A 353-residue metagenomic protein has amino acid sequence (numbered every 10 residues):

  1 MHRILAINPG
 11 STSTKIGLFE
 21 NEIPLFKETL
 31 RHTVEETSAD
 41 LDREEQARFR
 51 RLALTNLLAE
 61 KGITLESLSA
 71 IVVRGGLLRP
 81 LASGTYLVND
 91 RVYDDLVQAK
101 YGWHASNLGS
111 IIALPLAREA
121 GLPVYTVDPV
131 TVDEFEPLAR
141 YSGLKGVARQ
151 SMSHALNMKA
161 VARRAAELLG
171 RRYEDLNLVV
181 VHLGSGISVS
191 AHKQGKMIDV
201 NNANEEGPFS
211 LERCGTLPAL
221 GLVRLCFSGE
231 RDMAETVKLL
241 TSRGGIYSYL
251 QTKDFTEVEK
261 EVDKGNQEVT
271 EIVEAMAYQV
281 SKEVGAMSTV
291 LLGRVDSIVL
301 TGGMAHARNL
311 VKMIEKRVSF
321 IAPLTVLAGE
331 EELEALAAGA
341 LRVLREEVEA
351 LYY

Functional and structural regions predicted by a protein language model:
H2-I7, S67-V72, L178-H182: Short glycine-aspartate micro-motif
I4-E45: Short glycine-rich, Thr/Ser-proximal phosphate-binding strand/loop in the N-terminal lobe of ATP-dependent enzymes
N56-S69, L168-R172, V284-D296: Phosphate/pyrophosphate-binding loops at sites that engage ATP/ADP/AMP, CoA/4′-phosphopantetheine, polyphosphate
L58-A105, P123, T131-G143: Short beta-strand-loop/turn "lid" adjacent to the catalytic site in phosphate-handling enzymes
L108-P115, T126, D133, Y141 (+5 more regions): Glycine-rich phosphate-binding loop plus the immediately following alpha-helix
K238-G293: Adenine-nucleotide phosphate-binding core of ATP-dependent small-molecule kinases
V295-I314: Glycine-rich phosphate-binding loops at beta-strand->alpha-helix junctions
A305-H306, T325-Y353: Glycine-rich phosphate-binding/hydrolytic loop that grips phosphoryl groups
